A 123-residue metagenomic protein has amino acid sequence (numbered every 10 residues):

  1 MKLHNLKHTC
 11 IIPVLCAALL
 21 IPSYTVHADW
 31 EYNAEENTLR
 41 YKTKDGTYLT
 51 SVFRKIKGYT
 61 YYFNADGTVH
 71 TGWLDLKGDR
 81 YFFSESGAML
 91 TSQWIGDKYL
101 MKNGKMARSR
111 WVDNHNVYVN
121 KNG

Functional and structural regions predicted by a protein language model:
K2-G123: Extracellular adhesion/carbohydrate-binding repeat motifs centered on closely spaced tryptophans
